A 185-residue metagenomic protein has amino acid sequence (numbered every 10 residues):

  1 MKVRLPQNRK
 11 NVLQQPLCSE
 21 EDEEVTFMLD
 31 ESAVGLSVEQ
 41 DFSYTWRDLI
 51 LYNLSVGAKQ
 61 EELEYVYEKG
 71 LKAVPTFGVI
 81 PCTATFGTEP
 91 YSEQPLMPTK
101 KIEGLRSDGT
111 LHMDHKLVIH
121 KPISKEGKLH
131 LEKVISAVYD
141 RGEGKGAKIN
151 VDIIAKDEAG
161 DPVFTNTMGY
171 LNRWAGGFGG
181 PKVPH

Functional and structural regions predicted by a protein language model:
V3, R9-K128: Hydrophobic, proline/glycine-rich low-complexity stretches
R4-L5, M168: Coiled-coil-like amphipathic alpha-helices with heptad-repeat character
L13-D22, D157-H185: Segments adjacent to and within acyl-thioester-processing domains across lipid and secondary-metabolism enzymes
V34, L49, N53-K59, E132 (+2 more regions): Surface-exposed beta-strand edges and their flanking turn/coil or helix-capping segments
Y44, Y52, T110, L129-E132 (+3 more regions): Aromatic-enriched hydrophobic runs in primary sequence
E64-V66, T88-E89, D140, I153-D157 (+1 more regions): Short, surface-exposed linear patches
K69-K72, I153, V183: Solvent-exposed, non-transmembrane amphipathic alpha-helical segments
T110-A159: Hydrophobic beta-sheet segments that form the core/acyl-binding groove of ACP/CoA-dependent acyl-chain-processing
